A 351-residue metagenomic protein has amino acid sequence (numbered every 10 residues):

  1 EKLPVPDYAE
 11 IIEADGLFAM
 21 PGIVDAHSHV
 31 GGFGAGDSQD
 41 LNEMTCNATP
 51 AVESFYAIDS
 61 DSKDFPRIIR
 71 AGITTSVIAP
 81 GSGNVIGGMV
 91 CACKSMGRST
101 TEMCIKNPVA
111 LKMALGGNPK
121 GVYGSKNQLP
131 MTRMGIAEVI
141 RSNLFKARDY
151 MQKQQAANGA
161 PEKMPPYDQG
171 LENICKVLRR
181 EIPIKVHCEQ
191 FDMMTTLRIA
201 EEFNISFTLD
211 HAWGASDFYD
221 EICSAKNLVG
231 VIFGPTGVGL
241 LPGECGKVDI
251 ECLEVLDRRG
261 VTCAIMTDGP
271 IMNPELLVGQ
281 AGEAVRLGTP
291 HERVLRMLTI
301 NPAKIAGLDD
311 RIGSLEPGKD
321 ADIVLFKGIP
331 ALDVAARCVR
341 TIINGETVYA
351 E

Functional and structural regions predicted by a protein language model:
E1-M20: Histidine-rich, glycine-flanked metal-binding segment
E1-P6, G328-A331, E346: N-terminal metal-binding scaffold of metallo-dependent hydrolase/deaminase domains
A9-E13, A110, T341: Conserved beta-strand scaffold positions in the cores of enzyme catalytic domains, especially in NTP/NDP-utilizing
D15-P80, N84-C91: Metal-associated gating/positioning segment near the N- to mid-region
V30-F33, G83-G87, F191-M194, G214-Y219 (+1 more regions): Active-site environment of divalent metal-dependent phosphoester hydrolases
A35-G36, D40-V52, L228, G234-G237 (+1 more regions): His/Asp/Glu-enriched, well-ordered alpha-helical/loop segment that forms or immediately abuts the divalent-metal
E53-S54, M151, A157-D249, A264 (+4 more regions): Active-site core of metal-dependent hydrolases
D64, I69-F207: Polyanionic/metal-chelating signatures
